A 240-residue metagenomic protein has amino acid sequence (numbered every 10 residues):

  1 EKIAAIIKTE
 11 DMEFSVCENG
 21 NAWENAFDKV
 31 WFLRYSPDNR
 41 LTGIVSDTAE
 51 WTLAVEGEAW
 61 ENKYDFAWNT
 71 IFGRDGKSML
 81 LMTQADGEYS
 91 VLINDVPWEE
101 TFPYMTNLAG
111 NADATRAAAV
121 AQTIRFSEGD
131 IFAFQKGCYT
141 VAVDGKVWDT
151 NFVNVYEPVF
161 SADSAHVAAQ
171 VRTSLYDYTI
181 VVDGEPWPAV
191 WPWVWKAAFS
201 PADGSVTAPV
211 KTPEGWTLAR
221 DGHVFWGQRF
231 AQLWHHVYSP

Functional and structural regions predicted by a protein language model:
E1-P240: Non-catalytic tandem-repeat scaffold regions and their flanking low-complexity/translocation tails
